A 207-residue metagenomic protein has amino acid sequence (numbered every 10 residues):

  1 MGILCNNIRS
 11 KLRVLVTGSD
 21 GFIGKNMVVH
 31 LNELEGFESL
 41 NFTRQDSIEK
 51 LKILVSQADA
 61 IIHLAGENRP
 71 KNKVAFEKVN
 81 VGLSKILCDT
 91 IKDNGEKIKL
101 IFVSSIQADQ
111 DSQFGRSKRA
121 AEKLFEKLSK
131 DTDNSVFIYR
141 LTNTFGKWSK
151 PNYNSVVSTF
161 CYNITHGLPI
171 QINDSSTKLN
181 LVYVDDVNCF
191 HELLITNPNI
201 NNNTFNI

Functional and structural regions predicted by a protein language model:
I8, L12-N32: N-terminal Rossmann NAD(P)H-binding glycine-rich loop of SDR-like oxidoreductase domains
T17, K85-K123, L128-T132, V136-Y139: Conserved Rossmann-fold NAD(P)-dependent oxidoreductase catalytic core, especially the SDR/UDP-sugar
N32, E38-I53: Adenosine-cofactor binding site in Rossmann-like domains, unifying the SAM/SAH pocket of S-adenosylmethionine-dependent
D46-N94, S105-D111: NAD(P)H-binding glycine-rich loop region in Rossmannoid oxidoreductase-like domains and their noncatalytic homologs
E77-V81, D111-R119, K150-N154, L181: Short-chain dehydrogenase/reductase
E126-I138, T142-L179, V184-L193: NAD(P)-dependent short-chain dehydrogenase/reductase
L193-I207: Mid/C-terminal beta-alpha module of Rossmann-like enzyme folds, strongest in SDR-family dehydrogenases/epimerases
